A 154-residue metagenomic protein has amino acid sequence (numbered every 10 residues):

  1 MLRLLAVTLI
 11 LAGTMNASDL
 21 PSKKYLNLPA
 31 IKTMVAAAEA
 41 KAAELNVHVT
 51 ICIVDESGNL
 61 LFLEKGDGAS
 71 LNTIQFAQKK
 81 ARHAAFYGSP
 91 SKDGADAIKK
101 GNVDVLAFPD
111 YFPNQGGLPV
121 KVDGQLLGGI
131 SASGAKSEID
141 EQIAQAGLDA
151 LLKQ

Functional and structural regions predicted by a protein language model:
L4-G13: Sec-dependent N-terminal signal peptides
S18-Q154: Flexible, solvent-exposed loop/hinge segments and secondary-structure transition points
